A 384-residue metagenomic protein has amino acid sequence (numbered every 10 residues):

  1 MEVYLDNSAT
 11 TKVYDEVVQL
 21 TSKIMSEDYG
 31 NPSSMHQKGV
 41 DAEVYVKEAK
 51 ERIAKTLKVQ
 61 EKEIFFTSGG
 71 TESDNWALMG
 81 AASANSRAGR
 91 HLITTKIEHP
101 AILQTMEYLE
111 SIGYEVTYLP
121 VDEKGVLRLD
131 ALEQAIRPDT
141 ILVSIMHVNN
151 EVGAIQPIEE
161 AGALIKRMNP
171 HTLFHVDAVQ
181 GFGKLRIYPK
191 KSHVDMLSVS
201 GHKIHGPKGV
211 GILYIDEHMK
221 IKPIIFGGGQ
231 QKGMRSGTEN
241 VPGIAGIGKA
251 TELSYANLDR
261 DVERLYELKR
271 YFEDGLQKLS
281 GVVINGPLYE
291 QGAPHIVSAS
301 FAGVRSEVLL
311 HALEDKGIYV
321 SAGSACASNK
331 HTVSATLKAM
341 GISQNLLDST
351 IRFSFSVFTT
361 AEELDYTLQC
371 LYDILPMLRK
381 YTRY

Functional and structural regions predicted by a protein language model:
M1-Y384: Pyridoxal 5′-phosphate
